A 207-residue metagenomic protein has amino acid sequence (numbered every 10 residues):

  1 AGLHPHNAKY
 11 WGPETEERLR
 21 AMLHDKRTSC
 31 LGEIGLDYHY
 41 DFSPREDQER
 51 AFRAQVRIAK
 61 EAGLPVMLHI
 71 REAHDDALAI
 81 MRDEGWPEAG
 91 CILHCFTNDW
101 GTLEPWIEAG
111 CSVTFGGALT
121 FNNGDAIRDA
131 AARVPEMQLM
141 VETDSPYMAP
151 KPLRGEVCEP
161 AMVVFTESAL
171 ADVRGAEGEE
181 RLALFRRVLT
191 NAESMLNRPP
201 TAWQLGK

Functional and structural regions predicted by a protein language model:
A1-P65, A109-S112, G117-N122: Active-site gating/metal-coordination segments in enzymes
G12-P13, L19-R20, I70-G85, I92-L93 (+2 more regions): Distinct, well-ordered alpha-helical segments
P13-E16, F42-R53, R71, V157-V164 (+2 more regions): Non-membrane alpha-helical structural segments and their capping/turn regions in soluble enzymes
R27, D83-A89, A109, P135 (+1 more regions): Short helix-capping segments at alpha-helix termini
C30, V66, C91, L139-V141: Residue-level marker for buried hydrophobic side chains located in beta-strands that build the well-ordered beta-sheet
E33, A59, H94, W106 (+3 more regions): Conserved, mostly hydrophobic/aromatic
I58, V163-K207: Mid-to-C-terminal alpha-helical segments outside catalytic/metal-binding sites
M137-E159: Short acidic/histidine-rich active-site segments
